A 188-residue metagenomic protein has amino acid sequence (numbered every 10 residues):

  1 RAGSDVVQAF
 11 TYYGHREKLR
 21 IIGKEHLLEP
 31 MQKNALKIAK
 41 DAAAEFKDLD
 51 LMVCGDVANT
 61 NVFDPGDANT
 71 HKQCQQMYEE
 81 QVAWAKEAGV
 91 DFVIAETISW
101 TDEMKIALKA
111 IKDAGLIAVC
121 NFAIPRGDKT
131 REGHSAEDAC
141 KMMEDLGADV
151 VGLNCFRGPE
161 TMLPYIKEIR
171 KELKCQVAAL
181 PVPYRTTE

Functional and structural regions predicted by a protein language model:
R1-E188: Domain-level signal for soluble alpha/beta catalytic cores
